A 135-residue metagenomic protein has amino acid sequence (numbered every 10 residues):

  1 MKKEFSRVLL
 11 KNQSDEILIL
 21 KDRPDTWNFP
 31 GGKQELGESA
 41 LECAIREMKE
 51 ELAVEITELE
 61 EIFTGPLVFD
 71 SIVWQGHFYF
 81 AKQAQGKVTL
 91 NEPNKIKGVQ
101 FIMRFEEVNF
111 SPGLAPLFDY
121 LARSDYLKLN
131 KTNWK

Functional and structural regions predicted by a protein language model:
M1-I17: Conserved N-terminal beta-strand and adjoining loop/helix that marks the start of the Nudix/MutT-like hydrolase domain
K3, N12, S71-W74, N94 (+1 more regions): A generic fold-level signal
E4, A53-K87: Active-site segment of metal-dependent pyrophosphate-handling enzymes, primarily the Nudix hydrolase catalytic core
L10-K11, I19, A81, F101: Conserved hydrophobic "DFG−1" position in protein kinase catalytic cores
N12-E50: Conserved Nudix-box catalytic region and its N-terminal flanking loop in Nudix hydrolases and closely related
E16-I17, Q85-T89: Short helix-loop capping/hinge motifs at secondary-structure junctions, enriched in acidic/polar residues
F80, L90-R123: NUDIX/MutT-family hydrolases
D125-K135: Acidic/histidine-enriched, glycine/proline-rich intrinsically disordered or flexible terminal extensions
